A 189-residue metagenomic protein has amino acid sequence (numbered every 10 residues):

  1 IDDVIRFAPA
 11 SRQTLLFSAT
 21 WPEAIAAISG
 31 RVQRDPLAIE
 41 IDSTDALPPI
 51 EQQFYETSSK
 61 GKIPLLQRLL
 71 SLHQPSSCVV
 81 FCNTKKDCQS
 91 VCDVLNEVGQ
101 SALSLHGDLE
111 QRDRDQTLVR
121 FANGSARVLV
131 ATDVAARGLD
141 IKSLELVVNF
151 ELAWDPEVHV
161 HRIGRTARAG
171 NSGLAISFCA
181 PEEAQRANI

Functional and structural regions predicted by a protein language model:
I1-I189: Conserved helicase RecA-like core
